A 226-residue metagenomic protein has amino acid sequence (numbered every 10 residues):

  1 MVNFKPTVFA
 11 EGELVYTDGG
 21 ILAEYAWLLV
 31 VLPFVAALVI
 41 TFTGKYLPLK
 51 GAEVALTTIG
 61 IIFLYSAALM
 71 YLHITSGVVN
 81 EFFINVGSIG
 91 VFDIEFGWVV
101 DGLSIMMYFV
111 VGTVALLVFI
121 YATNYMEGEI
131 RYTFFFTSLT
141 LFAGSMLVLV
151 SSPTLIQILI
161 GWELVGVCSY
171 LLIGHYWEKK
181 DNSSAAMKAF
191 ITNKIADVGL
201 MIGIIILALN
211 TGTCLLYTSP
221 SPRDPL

Functional and structural regions predicted by a protein language model:
V2-Y25, F34-T58, A68-S88, D93-L141 (+3 more regions): Membrane-interfacial helix termini and the short, flexible loops that connect transmembrane helices in multi-pass
L29-V30: Hydrophobic alpha-helical transmembrane segments of integral membrane proteins, especially lipid-exposed positions
I158: Aromatic-lined ligand-binding clefts that engage carbohydrates, nucleic acids, or primary amines
E163: Short phosphate-coordinating micro-motif centered on Lys-Gly-acidic
V198-M201: Long, well-ordered, tryptophan-enriched scaffold segments
Y217-L226: Single conserved hydrophobic/aromatic residue that forms the stacking wall/gate of nucleotide- or nucleobase-binding
